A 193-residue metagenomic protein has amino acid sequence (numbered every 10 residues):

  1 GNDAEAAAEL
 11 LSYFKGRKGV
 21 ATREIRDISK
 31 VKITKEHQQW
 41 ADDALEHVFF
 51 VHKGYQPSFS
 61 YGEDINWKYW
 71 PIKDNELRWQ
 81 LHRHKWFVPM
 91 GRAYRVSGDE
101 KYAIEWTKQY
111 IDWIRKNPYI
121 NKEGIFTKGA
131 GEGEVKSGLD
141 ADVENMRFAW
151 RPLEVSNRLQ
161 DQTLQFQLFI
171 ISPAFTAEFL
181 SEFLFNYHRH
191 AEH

Functional and structural regions predicted by a protein language model:
G1-F50: Extreme N-terminal leader/anchor segments
S58-E63, K73-H193: Aromatic-lined, polymer-binding surfaces characteristic of secreted/periplasmic polysaccharide-degrading enzymes
I65-W67: Short beta-strand and adjacent turn/loop elements
W70: Active-site flanking loop/helix segments enriched in acidic
